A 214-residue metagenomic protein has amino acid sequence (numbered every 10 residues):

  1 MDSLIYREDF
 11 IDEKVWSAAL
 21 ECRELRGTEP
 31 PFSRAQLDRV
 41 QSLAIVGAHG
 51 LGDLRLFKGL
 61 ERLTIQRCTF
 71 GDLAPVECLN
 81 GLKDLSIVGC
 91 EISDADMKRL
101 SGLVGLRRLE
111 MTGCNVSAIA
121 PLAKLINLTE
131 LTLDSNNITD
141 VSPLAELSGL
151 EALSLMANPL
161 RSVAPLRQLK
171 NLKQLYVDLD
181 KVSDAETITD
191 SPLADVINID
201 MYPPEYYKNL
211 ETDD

Functional and structural regions predicted by a protein language model:
D2-C78, K83-G89, D94: LRR N-terminal entry segment and analogous cap-like coil->beta motifs
L37, F57-L60, V76-L82, L100-L106 (+4 more regions): Leucine-rich repeat
Q41-L43, L63-I65, K83-I87, L106-M111 (+4 more regions): Conserved hydrophobic beta-strand positions in leucine-rich repeat
V46-A48, C68, C90, C114 (+4 more regions): Conserved "Asn-ladder"/turn position within leucine-rich repeats
L51-L54, G71-V76, A95-L100, S117-L122 (+3 more regions): Canonical leucine-rich repeat
R107-L144: Eukaryotic tandem repeat interaction scaffolds
N158-D214: Leucine-rich solenoid repeat scaffolds
